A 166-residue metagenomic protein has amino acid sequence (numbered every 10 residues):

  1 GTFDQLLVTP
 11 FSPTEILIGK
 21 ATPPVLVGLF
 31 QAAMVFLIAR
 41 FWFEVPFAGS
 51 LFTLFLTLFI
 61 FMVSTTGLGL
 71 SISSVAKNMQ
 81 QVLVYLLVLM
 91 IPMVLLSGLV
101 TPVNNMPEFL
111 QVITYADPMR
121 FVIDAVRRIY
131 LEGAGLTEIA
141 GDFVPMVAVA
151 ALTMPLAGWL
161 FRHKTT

Functional and structural regions predicted by a protein language model:
G1-F11, T165-T166: Transmembrane helix boundary and interhelical loop/hinge segments in multi-pass membrane proteins
G1-T2, G67, S71-S74, N105 (+1 more regions): Membrane-spanning helices that line or support transport/gating and their immediate boundary helices in channels
T9, F36-F41, S73-S74, N78 (+5 more regions): Transmembrane helix-loop junction
P13, L17-L87, I91, T137-F143 (+2 more regions): Alpha-helical transmembrane segments and their short interhelical loops
V25-L26, F55-V63, Y85-V103, L110-M119 (+1 more regions): Hydrophobic transmembrane alpha-helices
P46, G98-L152: Membrane-interfacial helix-loop-helix junctions in multi-pass membrane proteins
G158-T166: Membrane-interface capping segments at transmembrane-helix boundaries
